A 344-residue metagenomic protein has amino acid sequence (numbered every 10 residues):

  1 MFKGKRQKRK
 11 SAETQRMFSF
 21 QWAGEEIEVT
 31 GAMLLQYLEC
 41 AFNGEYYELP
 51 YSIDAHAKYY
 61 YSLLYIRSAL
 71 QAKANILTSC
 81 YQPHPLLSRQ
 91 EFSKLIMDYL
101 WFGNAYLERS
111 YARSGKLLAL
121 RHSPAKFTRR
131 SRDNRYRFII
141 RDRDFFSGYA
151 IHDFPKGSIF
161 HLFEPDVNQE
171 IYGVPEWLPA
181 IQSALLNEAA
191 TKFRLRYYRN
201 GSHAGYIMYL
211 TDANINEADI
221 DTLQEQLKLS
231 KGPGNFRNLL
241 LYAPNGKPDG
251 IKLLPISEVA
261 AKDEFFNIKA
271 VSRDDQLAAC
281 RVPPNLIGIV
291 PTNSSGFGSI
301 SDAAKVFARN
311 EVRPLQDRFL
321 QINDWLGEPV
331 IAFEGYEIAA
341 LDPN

Functional and structural regions predicted by a protein language model:
M1-F127, S131-D133, I171, G296 (+4 more regions): Flexible, gly/proline-biased loop segments at the beginnings of proteins or at boundaries between secondary-structure
F2-K8, F146-P283, I287-G298, D302 (+1 more regions): Extended, charged amphipathic alpha-helical segments
F18, L87-Q90, L100-F102, A119-L120 (+3 more regions): Short amphipathic alpha-helical surface micro-motifs
F18-G44, R135-R143, E188-Y209, Y242 (+1 more regions): Short, charged N-terminal helix-start/capping segments
S114-L117, D133-R137, G205, P248: A generic structural signal for beta-strand entry/edge sites
A119-H161: Long, hydrophobic, well-ordered secondary-structure blocks that form the structural core and pocket-lining surfaces
